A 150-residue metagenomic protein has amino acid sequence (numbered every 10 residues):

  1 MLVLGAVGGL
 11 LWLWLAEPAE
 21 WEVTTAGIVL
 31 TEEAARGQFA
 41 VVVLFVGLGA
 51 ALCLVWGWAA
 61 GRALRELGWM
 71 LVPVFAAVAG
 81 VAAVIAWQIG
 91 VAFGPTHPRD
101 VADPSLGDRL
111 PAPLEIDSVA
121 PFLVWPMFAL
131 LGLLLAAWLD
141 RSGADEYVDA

Functional and structural regions predicted by a protein language model:
M1, G5, G49, C53 (+5 more regions): Small-residue faces within membrane-embedded alpha-helices
M1-W12, P73-V91: Hydrophobic alpha-helical membrane-insertion segments
G9-T25: Interfacial/capping segments of alpha-helical transmembrane domains
E17-P18, V55-F75, V91-P98, L130-A150: Cytoplasmic membrane-interface segments at the C-terminal ends of transmembrane helices
E20-Q38, D103-G107: Perimembrane loop-to-helix junctions flanking transmembrane segments
L30, R99-S118: Short, membrane-exposed interhelical loops at transmembrane-helix boundaries
G37-A51, R109-G132: Hydrophobic alpha-helical transmembrane segments
V41-A59, V81-V84, Q88, A92: Hydrophobic alpha-helical segments, chiefly the membrane-spanning helices and signal/signal-anchor peptides
